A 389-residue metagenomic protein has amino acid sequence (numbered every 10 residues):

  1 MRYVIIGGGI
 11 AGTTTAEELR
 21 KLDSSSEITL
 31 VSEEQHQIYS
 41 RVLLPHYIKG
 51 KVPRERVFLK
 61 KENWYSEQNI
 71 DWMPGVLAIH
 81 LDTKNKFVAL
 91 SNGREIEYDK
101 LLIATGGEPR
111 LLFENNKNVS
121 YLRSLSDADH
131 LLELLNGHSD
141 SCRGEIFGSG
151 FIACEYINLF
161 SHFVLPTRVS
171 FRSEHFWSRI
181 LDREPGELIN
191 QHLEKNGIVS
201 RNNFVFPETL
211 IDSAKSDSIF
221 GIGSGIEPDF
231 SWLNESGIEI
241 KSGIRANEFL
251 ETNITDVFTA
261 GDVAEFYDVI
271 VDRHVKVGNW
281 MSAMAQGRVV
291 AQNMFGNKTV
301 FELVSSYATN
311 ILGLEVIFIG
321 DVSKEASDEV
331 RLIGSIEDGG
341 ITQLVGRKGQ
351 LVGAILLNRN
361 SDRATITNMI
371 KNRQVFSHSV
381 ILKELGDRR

Functional and structural regions predicted by a protein language model:
M1, K21, V263-N360: Mid-to-C-terminal Rossmann-like scaffold of FAD/NAD(P)H-dependent oxidoreductases
M1-I70, L159-I180: Beta1-alpha1 glycine-rich phosphate/pyrophosphate-binding loop at the start of Rossmann-like nucleotide-binding domains
M1-V4, K61-G144, P207-L210, S216 (+3 more regions): FAD-binding core/adjacent interface of flavoenzyme oxidoreductases
R2, S216-S242, L314-R389: C-terminal catalytic lobe of FAD-dependent flavoproteins
G7-I10, R123, F147-G150: Glycine-rich Rossmann-fold phosphate-binding loop(s) that bind the pyrophosphate of adenine dinucleotide cofactors
E27, R56-F58, H138-C142, K241-G243 (+1 more regions): A short alpha-helix-loop-beta-strand transition element characteristic of N-terminal alpha/beta dinucleotide-binding
F58, R143-E145, F151-V205, L303-A308 (+1 more regions): Rossmann-like dinucleotide-binding cores of NAD(P)H-dependent redox enzymes
K117-H138, T209-V289: FAD-site-proximal beta/loop scaffold in flavoenzymes
